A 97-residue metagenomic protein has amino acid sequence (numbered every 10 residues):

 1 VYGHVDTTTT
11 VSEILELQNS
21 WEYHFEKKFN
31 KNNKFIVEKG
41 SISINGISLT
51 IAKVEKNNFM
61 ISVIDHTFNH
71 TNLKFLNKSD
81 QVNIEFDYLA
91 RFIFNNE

Functional and structural regions predicted by a protein language model:
V1-E97: Conserved loop->alpha-helix
